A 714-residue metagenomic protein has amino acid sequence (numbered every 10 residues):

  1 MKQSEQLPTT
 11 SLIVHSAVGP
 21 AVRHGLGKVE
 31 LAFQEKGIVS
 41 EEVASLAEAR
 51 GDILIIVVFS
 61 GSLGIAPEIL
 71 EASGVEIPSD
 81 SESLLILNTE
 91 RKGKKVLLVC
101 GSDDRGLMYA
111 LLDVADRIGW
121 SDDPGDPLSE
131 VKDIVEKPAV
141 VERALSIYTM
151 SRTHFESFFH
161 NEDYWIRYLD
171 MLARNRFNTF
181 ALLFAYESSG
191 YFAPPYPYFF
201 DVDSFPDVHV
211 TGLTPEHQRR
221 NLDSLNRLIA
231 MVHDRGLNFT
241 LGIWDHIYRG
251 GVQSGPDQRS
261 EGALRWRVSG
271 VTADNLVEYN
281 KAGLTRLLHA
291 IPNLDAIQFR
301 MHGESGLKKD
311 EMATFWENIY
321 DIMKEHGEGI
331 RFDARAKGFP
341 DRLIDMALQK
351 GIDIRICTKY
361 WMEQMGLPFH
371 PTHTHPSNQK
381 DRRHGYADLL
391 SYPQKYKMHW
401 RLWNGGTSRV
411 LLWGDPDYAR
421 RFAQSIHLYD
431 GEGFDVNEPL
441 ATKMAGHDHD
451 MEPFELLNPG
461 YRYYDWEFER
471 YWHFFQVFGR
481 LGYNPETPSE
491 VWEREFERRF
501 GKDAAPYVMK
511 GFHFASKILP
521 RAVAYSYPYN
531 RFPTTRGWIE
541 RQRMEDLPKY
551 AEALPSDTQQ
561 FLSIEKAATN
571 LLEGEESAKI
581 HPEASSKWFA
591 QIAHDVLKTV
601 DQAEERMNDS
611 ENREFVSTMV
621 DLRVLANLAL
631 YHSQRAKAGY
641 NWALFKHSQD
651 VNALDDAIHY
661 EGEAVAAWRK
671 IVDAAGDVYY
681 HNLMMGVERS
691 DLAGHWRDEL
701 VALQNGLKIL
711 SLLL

Functional and structural regions predicted by a protein language model:
S4-T9, A17-A21, G25-K28, A32 (+5 more regions): Feature activates predominantly on carbohydrate-active enzymes
A21-H24, K28, G106-Y109, D113 (+15 more regions): Extracytoplasmic/secreted proteins, especially bacterial periplasmic and envelope-associated proteins
K28-E42: Long, low-hydrophobicity ectodomains and other hydrophilic envelope-associated domains
Q34, L46-E48, S121-D122, N178 (+8 more regions): Catalytic-core regions of glycoside hydrolase
E42-V75: Short, well-ordered secondary-structure micro-motifs within conserved domains or adaptor modules
E438, T442-M444, D448-E688, L692-H695 (+1 more regions): C-terminal non-catalytic alpha-helical accessory regions
W696-L714: Terminal, low-structured helical/coil segments at or just beyond the last alpha-helical repeat
